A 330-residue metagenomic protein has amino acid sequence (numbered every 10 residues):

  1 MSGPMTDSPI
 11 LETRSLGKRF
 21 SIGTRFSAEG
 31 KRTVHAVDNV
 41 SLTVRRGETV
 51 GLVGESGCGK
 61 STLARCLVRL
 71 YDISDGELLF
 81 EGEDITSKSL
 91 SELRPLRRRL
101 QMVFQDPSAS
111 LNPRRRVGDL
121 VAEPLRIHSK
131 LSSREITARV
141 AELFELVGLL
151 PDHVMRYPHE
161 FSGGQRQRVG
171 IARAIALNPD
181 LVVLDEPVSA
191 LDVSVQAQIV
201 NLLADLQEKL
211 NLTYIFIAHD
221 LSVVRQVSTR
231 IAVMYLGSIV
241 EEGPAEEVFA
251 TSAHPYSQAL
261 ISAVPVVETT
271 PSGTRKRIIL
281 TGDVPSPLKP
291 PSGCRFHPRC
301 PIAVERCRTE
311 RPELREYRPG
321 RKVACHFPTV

Functional and structural regions predicted by a protein language model:
D7, G23-A28, P244-V330: Charged, flexible cofactor/metal-binding loops and thiol motifs
S27-K31, I85-Q101, D119, I127 (+3 more regions): ABC ATPase NBD coupling module
G76-D84: Conserved ABC transporter NBD signature motif
D84, R134-D152, I261-S262: Conserved ABC ATPase "signature" region
Y157-F161, Q165: Conserved ABC ATPase signature
A176-D180: A short, proline-enriched helix->beta-strand linker immediately N-terminal to the Walker B motif in ABC-type P-loop
V183, P187-L191, V195-G273: P-loop NTP-binding/switch modules centered on Walker-like glycine-rich loops
